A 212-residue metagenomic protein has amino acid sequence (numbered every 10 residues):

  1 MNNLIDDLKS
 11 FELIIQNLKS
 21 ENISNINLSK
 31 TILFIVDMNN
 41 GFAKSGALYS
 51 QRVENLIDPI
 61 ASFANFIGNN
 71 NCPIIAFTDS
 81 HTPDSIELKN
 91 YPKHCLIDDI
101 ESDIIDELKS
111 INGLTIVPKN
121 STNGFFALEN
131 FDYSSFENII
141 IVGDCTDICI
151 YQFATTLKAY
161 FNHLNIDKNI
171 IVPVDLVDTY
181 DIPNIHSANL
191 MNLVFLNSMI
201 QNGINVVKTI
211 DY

Functional and structural regions predicted by a protein language model:
M1-I32, P92-Y212: Active-site-adjacent betaalpha module
N2, A43, S50: Active-site loop-to-helix "anion-binding N-cap" substructures in soluble metabolic enzymes
S29, L33, G46-S80: A short alpha/beta connector and helix-capping loop motif
D37-M38, S80, L176: Active-site metal-binding loops of divalent metal-dependent hydrolases
M38-G46: Short acidic, Gly/Ser-rich segments with clustered Asp/Glu that frequently serve as metal-coordination loops in enzyme
A43, D84-S85, G124, D181: Conserved protein kinase catalytic core
S45-G46, S85-N90, A127-E129: Short, conserved acidic/polar surface loops in the N-terminal third of protein domains
A76-I100: A basic- and aromatic-enriched beta-loop-alpha substructure that forms the phosphate/nucleotide- and DNA/RNA-contacting
